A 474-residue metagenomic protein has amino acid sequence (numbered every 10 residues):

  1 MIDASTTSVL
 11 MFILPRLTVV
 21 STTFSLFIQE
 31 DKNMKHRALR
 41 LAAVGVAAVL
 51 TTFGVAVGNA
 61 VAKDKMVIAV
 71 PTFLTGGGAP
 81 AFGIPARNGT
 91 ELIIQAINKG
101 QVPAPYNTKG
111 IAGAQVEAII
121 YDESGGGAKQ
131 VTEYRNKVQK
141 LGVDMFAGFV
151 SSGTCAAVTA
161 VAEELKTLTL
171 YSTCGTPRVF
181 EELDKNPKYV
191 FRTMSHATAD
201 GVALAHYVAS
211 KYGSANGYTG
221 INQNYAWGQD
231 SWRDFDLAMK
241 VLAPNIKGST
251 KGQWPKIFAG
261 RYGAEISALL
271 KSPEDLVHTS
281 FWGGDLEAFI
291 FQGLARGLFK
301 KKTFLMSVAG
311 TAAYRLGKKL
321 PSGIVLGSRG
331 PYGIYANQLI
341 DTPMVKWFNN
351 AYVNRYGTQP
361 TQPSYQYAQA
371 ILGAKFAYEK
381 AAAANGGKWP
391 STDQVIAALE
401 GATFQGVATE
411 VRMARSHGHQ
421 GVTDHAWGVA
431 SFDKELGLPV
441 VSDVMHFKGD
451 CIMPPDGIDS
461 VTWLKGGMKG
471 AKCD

Functional and structural regions predicted by a protein language model:
K35-G45: Bacterial N-terminal signal peptides that target proteins for export
V49-A60: C-terminal segment of classical bacterial N-terminal signal peptides
K63-V67, A81-P85, G100-E181, T193 (+2 more regions): Beta-alpha junction/loop-to-helix N-cap segments that form part of ligand/metal-binding clefts
M66, S322, A402-D474: Solvent-exposed, acidic/polar segments of extracytosolic/periplasmic ligand-binding ectodomains
A69-I93, Y121-G127, V150-S151, I221-Q229 (+2 more regions): Extracytoplasmic "Venus flytrap"
V70, K137-V150, L168-S172, Y218-N222 (+4 more regions): Periplasmic-binding protein-like
K129-T132, P177-R178, N186-R296, Q338-I340 (+1 more regions): Extracellular/periplasmic Venus flytrap/periplasmic-binding protein
G283-A288, A336-A402: Extracellular/periplasmic ligand-binding modules, especially the Venus flytrap/periplasmic-binding
